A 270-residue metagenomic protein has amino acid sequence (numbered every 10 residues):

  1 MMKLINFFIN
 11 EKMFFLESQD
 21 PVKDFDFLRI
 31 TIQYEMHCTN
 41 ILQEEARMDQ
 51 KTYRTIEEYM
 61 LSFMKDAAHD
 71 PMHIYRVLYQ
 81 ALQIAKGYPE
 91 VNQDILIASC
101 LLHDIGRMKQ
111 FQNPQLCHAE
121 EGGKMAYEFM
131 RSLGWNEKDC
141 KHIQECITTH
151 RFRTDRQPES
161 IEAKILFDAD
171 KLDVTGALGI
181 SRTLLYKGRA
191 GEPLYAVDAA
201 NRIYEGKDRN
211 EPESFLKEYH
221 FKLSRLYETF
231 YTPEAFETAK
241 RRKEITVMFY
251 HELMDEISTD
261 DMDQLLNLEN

Functional and structural regions predicted by a protein language model:
M1-M2, M13, M36: Methionine residue identity
L4, S18, Y34: Cationic, low-complexity basic patches in intrinsically disordered or flexible, solvent-exposed regions
F7-F8, F15-L16, F25-L28, C38: Short hydrophobic targeting helices and cationic amphipathic motifs that mediate membrane/organellar targeting
I30-R47: Short, Lys/Arg-enriched N-terminal segments with co-localized hydrophobic residues within the first ~10-30 amino acids
M48-E58: Short alpha-helical hairpin
F63-E90, L102, D155-N270: Divalent metal-dependent phosphate-bond-processing catalytic cores, especially two-metal-ion Mg2+/Mn2+ enzymes that act
Q93-Q112, H118, G122, A126 (+1 more regions): His-Asp-centered metal-binding catalytic motifs of divalent-metal-dependent phosphohydrolases/nucleases
F129, L133-F167: Hydrophobic, well-structured mid-protein blocks that either form specific transmembrane helices
